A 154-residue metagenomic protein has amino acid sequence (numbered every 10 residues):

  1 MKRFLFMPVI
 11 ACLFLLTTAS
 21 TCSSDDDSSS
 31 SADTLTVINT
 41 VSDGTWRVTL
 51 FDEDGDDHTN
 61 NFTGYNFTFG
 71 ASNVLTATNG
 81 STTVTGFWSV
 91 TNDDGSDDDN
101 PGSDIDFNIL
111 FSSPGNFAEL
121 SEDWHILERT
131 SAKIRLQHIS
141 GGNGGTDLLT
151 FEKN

Functional and structural regions predicted by a protein language model:
M1-V9: Bacterial N-terminal signal peptides that target proteins for export
K2-R3, F14-S42, N154: Bacterial Sec-dependent N-terminal signal peptides
T36-H58, W88-S89: Tryptophan-anchored aromatic micro-motifs
T40, N60-N61, T68-F69, T82 (+1 more regions): Residue-level signal for WD-repeat beta-propeller blades
T45, A71-L75: A short glycine-rich beta-turn/N-cap micro-motif
D52-D57, V74-K133: Contiguous, well-ordered beta-strand patches that form the walls/edges of small beta-barrel/beta-sandwich domains
T63-F67, V84-G86, E122-H125, D147-L149: A structural detector for short beta-strand units
T85-D93, K133-N154: Edge beta-strand at a domain terminus
